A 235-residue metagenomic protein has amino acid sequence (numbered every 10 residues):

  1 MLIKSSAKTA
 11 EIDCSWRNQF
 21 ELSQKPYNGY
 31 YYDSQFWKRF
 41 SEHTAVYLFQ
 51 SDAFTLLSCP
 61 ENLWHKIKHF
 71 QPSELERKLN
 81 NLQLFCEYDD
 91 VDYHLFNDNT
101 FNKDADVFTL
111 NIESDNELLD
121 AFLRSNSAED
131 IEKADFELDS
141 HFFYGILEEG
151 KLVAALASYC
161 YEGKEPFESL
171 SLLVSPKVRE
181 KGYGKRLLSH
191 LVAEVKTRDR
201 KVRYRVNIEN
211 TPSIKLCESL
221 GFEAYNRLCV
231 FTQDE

Functional and structural regions predicted by a protein language model:
L2-E117: Acyl-donor-binding surface of acyltransferase catalytic domains
S58, V195-N207: Conserved GNAT acetyl-CoA-binding A-motif
C86-F96, E223-E235: Conserved catalytic-core motifs of GNAT/GCN5-like acyltransferases
L123-F136, H141: Short, basic/aromatic recognition patches
D135-F142, I146-F167, S171-S175: A conserved beta-strand-loop-helix scaffold within acyl/acetyltransferase catalytic domains
V174, E180-E194, K215-S219: Conserved acetyl-CoA-binding loop-helix of GNAT-fold acetyltransferases
Y183, R200, F222: Short glycine/serine/threonine/alanine-rich loop segments
Y204-I214, E223, F231-E235: Conserved beta-strand-loop-alpha-helix junction that forms the acyl-donor binding cleft
